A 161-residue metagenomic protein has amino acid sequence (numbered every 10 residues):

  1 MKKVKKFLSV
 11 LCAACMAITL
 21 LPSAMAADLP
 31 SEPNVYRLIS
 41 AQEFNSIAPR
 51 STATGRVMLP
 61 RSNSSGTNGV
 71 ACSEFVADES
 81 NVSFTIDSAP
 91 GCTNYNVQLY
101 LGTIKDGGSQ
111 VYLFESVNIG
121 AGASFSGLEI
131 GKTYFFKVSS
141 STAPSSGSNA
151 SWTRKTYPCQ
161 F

Functional and structural regions predicted by a protein language model:
M1-C72: N-terminal prepro-regions of secreted/extracellular proteins
V76-A77, I86-G91, S140-T142: Non-cytosolic beta-sheet module surface loops
N81-F84, G127-T142: Noncatalytic modules at the cell exterior or secretory-pathway interfaces, chiefly beta-strand-rich lectin/adhesion
A89-N94, G131: Short proline/glycine-enriched turn/loop motifs at strand-loop junctions of beta-rich domains
T93-G107, L113: Short, surface-exposed beta-strand/strand-loop-strand elements in extracellular ectodomains
Y95, S140-Q160: Edge beta-strands of jelly-roll/beta-sandwich modules across compartments, strongly enriched in secreted/luminal
L113-I119: Short beta-strand segments within Ig-like beta-sandwich modules, predominantly Fibronectin type-III
A121-S124: Short strand-edge motifs at loop-to-beta-strand transitions and within beta-strands of extracellular beta-rich domains
